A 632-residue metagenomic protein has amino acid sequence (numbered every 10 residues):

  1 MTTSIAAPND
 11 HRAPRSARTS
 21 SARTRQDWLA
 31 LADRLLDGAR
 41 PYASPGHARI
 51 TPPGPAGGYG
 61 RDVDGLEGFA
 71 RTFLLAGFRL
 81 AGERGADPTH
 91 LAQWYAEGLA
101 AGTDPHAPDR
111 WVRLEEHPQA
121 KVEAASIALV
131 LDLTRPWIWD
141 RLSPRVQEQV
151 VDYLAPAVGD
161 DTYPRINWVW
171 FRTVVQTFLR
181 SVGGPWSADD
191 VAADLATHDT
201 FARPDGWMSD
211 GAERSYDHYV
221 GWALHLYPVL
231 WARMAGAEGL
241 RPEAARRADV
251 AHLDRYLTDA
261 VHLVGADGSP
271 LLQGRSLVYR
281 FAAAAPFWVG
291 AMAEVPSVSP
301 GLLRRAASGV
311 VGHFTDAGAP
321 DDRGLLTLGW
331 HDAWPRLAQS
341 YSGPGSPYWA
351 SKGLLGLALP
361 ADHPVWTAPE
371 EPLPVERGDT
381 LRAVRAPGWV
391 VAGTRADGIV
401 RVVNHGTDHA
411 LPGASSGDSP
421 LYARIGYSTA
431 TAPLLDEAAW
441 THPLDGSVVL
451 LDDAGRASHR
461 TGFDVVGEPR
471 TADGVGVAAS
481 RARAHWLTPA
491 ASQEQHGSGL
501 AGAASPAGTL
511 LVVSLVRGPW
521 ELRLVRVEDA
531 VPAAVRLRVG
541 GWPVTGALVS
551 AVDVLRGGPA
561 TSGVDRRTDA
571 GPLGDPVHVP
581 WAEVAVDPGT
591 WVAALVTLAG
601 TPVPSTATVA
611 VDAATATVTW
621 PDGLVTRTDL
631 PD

Functional and structural regions predicted by a protein language model:
T2-E67, Q93-G98: Low-complexity, Ser/Thr/Pro/Gly-enriched N-terminal "stalk/linker" regions
D62-E83, P88-W288, T606: Aromatic-lined, polymer-binding surfaces characteristic of secreted/periplasmic polysaccharide-degrading enzymes
G65-E67, R385, G518-W520: Short, surface-exposed loop/turn motifs at beta-strand boundaries within globular domains
A70, V390, R523: Residue-level detector of short, conserved catalytic/binding motifs and their immediate flanks
L74, A392-T394, H405, V527 (+1 more regions): Hydrophobic side chains in beta-strands
H106-W111, V150, L263-L272, L277-H409: Carbohydrate-active enzyme catalytic cores, enriched for enzymes that act on polyanionic acidic polysaccharides
P374-V375, D379-G467, R483: Low-complexity, glycine/alanine/valine/leucine- and proline-rich hydrophobic stretches
A423-G426, L434-D632: Extended repeat-based interaction scaffolds and adjacent low-complexity, acidic/S/T/P-biased segments that form broad
